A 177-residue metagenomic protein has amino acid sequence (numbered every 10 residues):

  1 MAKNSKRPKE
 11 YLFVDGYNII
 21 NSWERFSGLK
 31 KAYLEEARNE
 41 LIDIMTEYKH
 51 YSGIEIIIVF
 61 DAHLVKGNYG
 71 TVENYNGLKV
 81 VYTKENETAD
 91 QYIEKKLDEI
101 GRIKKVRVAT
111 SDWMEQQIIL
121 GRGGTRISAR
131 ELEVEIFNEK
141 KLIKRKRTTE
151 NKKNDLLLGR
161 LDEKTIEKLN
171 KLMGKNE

Functional and structural regions predicted by a protein language model:
A2-V14, N18-E177: Nuclease catalytic cores that cleave nucleic-acid phosphodiester bonds, predominantly acidic two-metal-ion
